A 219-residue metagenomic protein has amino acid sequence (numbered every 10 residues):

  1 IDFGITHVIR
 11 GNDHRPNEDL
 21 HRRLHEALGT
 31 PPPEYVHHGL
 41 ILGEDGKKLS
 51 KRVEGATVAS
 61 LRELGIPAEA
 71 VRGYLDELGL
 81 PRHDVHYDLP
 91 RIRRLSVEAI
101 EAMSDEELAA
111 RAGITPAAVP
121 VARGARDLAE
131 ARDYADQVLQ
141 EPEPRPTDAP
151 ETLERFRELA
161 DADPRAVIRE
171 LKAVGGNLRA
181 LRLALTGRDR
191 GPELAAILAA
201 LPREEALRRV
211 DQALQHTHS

Functional and structural regions predicted by a protein language model:
I1-E26, E154-R155, L185: Structured secondary-structure scaffolds
T6, N12, I41-L42, G46-L49 (+2 more regions): Short leucine-rich amphipathic alpha-helices used at interfaces
I9, L61-R62, A160, L185: Hydrophobic residues in alpha-helical segments
P16-N17, L24-R145, T186-S219: Catalytic adenosine-cofactor/nucleotide-binding cores of aminoacyl-tRNA synthetases and other
H21, I92, L153-F156, L171 (+1 more regions): Hydrophobic residues within well-ordered alpha-helices
P142-R165: Long, amphipathic alpha-helical coiled-coil segments characteristic of histidine-phosphotransfer scaffolds
D163-A200: Helix-rich, typically C-terminal accessory recognition domains appended to large enzymatic cores
